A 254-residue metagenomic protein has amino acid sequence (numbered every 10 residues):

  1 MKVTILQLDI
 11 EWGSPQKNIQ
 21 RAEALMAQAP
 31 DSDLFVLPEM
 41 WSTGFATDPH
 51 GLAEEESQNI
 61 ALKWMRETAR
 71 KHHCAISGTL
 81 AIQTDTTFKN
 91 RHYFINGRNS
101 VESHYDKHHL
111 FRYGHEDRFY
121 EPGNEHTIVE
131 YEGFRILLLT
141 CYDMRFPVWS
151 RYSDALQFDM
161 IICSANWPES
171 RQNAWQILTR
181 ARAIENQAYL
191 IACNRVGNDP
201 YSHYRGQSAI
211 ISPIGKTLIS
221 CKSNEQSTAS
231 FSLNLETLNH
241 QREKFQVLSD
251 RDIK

Functional and structural regions predicted by a protein language model:
M1-I5: Extreme N-terminal starter segment of soluble prokaryotic enzymes
Q7-W12: Short polar catalytic/cofactor-binding loops
P15, E23-R98, E102-H104, P168-A188: Cys-nucleophile CN-hydrolase/nitrilase-fold catalytic domain and related Cys-dependent amidase chemistry that acts on
T43, Y93, Y105-F111, A209 (+1 more regions): Short beta->alpha transition motifs characteristic of CBS
E54, Q83-L156, S170-I177, T237-V247: Active-site catalytic loop in hydrolytic enzyme cores
Q58-S77, R145-T228: CN hydrolase (nitrilase-like) catalytic-core segments centered on the catalytic cysteine and neighboring Lys/Glu
G78-L80, R91-F94, T127, S208-I210 (+1 more regions): Short beta-strand scaffold segments in enzyme catalytic cores
